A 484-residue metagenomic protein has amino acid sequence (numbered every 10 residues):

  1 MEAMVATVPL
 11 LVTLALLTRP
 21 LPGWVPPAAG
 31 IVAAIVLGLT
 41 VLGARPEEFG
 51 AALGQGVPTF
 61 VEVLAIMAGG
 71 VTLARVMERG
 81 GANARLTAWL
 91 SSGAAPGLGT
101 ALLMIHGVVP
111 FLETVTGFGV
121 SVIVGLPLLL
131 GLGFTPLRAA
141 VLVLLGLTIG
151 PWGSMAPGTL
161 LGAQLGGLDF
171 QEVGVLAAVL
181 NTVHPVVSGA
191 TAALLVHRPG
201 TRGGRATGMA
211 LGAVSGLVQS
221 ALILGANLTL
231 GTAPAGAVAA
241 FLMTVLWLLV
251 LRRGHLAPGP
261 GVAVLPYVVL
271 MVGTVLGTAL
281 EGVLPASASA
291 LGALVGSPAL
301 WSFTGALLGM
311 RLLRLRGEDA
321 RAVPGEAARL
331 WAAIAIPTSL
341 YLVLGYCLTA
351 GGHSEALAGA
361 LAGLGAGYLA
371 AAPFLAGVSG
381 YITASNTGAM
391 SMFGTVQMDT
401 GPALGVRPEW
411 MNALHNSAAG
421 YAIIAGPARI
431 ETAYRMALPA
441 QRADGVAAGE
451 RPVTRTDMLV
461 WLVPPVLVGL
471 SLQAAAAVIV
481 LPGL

Functional and structural regions predicted by a protein language model:
M1-E2, L21-P26, G50-V61, Q171-V179 (+5 more regions): Interfacial loop-to-helix junctions that mark the boundaries of transmembrane helices in multi-pass membrane
A3, P58-V63, L90-M104, L132-R138 (+3 more regions): Membrane-interfacial loop-to-helix junctions in multi-pass transporters
M4-L14, L21-L42, V63-G70, G216 (+4 more regions): Hydrophobic mid-bilayer segments of alpha-helices in multi-pass membrane transport proteins, especially secondary
E48-A84, L98, L102-F111, V264 (+4 more regions): Core transmembrane alpha-helical segments of multi-pass membrane transporters/permeases
V63, A74-G81, P110-I123, I149-A156 (+3 more regions): Short helix-coil transition sites and intra-membrane helix breaks within transmembrane domains of multi-pass
A95-P127, L137, T338-V343, G365-M398: Hydrophobic alpha-helical transmembrane segments of multi-pass integral membrane proteins, predominantly secondary
G97-P110, T135-W152, E172-G189, G367-Y381 (+1 more regions): Alpha-helical transmembrane segments of multi-pass membrane proteins
A140-V250, R407, T432-A477, L484: Membrane-core helix-loop-helix motifs of multi-pass transport proteins
